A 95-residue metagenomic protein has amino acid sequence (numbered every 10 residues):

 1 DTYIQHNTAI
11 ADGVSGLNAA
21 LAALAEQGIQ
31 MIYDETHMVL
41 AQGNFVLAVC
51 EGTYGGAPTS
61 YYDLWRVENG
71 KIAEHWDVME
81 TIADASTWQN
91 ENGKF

Functional and structural regions predicted by a protein language model:
D1-F95: C-terminal and inter-domain tail/linker signature
